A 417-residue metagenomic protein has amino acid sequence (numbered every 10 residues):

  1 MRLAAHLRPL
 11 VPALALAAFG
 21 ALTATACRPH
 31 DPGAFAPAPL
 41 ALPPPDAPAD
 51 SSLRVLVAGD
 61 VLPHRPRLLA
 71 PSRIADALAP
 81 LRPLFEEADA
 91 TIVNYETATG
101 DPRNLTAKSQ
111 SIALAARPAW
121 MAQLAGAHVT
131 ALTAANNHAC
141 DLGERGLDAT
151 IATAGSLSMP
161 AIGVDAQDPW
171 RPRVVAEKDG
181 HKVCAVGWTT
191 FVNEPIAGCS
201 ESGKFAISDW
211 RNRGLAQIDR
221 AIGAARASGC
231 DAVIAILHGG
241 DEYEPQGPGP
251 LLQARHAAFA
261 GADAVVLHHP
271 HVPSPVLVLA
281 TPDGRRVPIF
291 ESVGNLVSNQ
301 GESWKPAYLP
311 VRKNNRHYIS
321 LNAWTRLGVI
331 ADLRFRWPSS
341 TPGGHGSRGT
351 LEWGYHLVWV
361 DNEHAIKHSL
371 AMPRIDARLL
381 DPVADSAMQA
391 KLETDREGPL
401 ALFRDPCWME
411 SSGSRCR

Functional and structural regions predicted by a protein language model:
M1-R8: Positively charged n-region of N-terminal signal peptides that target proteins for export
R2, C27-R417: Acidic, metal/ion-coordinating pockets
V11-T23: Bacterial N-terminal signal peptides
